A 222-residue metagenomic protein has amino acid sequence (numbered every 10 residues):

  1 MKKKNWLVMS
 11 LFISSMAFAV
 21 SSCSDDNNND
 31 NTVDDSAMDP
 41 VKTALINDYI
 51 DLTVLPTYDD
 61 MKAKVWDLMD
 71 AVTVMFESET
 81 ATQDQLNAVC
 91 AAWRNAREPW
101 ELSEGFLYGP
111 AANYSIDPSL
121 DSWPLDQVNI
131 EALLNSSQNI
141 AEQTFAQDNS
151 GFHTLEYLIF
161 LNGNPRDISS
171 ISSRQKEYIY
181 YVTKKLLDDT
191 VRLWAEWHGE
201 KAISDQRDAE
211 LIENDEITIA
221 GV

Functional and structural regions predicted by a protein language model:
M1-S21: Sec-dependent bacterial lipoprotein signal peptides
S15-L45: Bacterial Sec-dependent N-terminal signal peptides
V33-V222: Mature extracytoplasmic or organellar-lumen-exposed domains after removal of signal/transit peptides
